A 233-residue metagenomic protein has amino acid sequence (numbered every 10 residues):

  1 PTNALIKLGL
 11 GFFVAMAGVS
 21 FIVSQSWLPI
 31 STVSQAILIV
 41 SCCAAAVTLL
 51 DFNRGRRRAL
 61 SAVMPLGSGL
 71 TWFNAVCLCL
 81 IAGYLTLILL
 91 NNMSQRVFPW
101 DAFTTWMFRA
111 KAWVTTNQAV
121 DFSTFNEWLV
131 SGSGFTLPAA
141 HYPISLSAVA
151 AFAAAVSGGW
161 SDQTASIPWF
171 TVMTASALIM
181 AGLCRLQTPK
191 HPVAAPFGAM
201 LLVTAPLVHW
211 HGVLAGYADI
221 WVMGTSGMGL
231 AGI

Functional and structural regions predicted by a protein language model:
P1-L66: Membrane-embedded, hydrophobic transmembrane alpha-helices
T2-L8, W160, M180-T204: Transmembrane-helix signature of polytopic, membrane-embedded enzymes that assemble or transfer cell-envelope glycans
A17, A44-D51, T164-T188, M228: Transmembrane-helix motifs of polytopic, lipid-linked glycan transferases
Q25, A153, M180-K190, L230-I233: Transmembrane-helix signature of membrane-embedded glycosylation machinery that interfaces with polyprenol carriers
S26-I30, N92-R96, W160, V208-Y217: Membrane-interface helix caps and helix-loop-helix hairpins in membrane proteins
F73-W100: Transmembrane signal-anchor helices characteristic of membrane glycosylation enzymes that use polyprenol
Q95-R109, T115-V149, V156, W160: Extracytoplasmic catalytic/substrate-binding loops of multi-pass membrane glycan-assembly enzymes
T164-V172, L183-C184, P196-T204, V208-S226: Multi-pass, polyprenyl lipid-linked donor-dependent membrane glycosyltransferases
